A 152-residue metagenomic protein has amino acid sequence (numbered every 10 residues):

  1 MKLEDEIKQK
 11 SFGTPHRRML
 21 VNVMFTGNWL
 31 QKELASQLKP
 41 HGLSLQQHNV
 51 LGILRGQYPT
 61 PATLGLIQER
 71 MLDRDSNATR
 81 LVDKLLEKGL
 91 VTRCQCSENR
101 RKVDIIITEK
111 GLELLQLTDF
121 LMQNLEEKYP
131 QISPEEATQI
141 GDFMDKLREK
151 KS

Functional and structural regions predicted by a protein language model:
M1-H41, L90: N-terminal leader segment of winged-helix/HTH proteins
M1-S11, E135-S152: C-terminal regulatory/oligomerization modules of transcriptional regulators
R18, N22, N49-I53, E113: Pre-recognition alpha-helix immediately N-terminal to the DNA-recognition helix within helix-turn-helix or winged-helix
N28, K32-R74: N-terminal helix-turn-helix DNA-binding core of bacterial DNA-binding proteins
L64, V82-D83: Short, hydrophobic-biased segments on the C-terminal half of alpha helices that form "recognition helices"
D83-Q139: Charged, amphipathic alpha-helical coiled-coil/dimerization segments
